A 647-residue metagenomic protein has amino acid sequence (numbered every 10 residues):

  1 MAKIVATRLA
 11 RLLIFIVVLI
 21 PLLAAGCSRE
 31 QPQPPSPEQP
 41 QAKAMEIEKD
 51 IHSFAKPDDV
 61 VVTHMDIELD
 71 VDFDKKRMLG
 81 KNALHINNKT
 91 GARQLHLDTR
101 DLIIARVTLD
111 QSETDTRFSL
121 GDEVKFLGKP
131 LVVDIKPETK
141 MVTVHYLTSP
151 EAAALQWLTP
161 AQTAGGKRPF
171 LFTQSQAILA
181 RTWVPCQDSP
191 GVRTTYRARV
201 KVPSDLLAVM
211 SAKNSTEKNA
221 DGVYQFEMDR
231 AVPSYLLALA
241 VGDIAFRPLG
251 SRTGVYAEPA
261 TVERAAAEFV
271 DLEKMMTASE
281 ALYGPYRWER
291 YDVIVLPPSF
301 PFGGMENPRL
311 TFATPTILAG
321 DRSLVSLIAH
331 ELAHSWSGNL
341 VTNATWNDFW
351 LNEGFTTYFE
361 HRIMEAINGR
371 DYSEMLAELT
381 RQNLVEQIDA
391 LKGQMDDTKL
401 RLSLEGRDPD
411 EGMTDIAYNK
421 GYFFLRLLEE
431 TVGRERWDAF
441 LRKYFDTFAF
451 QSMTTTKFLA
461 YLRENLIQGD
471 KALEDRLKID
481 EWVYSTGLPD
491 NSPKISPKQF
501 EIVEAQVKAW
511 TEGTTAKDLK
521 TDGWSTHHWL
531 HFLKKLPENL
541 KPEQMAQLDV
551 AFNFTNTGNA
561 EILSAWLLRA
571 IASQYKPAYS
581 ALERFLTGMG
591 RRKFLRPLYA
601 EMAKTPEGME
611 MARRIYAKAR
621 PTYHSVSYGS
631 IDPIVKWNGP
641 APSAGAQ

Functional and structural regions predicted by a protein language model:
A2-I14: Bacterial N-terminal signal peptides that target proteins for export
A6-T7, V18-L19, T108: N-terminal non-cleavable signal-anchor helices
L13-A24: Bacterial N-terminal signal peptides
C27-E289, D415, V432: Acidic/His-enriched low-complexity segments
E30-S36, A42, F226, V255-T511: Hydrophobic alpha-helical and helix-loop surface patches within well-folded domains that function as non-catalytic
L102, T114, I317-L318, I571: Hydrophobic pocket-lining residues within nucleotide cofactor-binding pockets
T414-D415, K420, W437, F448-T454 (+1 more regions): Long, ordered, helix-rich scaffold segments
